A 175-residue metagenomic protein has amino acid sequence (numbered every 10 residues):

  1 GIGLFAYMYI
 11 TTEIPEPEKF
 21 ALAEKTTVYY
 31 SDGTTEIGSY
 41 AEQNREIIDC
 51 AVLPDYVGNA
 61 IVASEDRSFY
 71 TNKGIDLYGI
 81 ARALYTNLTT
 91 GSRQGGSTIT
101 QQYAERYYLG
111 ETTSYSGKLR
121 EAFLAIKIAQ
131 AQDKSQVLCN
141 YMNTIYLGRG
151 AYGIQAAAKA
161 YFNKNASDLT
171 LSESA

Functional and structural regions predicted by a protein language model:
G1-A175: Juxtamembrane regions of bacterial inner-membrane/periplasmic proteins, predominantly the peptidoglycan biogenesis
